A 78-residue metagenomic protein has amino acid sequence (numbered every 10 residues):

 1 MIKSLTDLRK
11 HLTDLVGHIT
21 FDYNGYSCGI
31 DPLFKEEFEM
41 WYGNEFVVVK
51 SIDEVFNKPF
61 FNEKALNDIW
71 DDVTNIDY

Functional and structural regions predicted by a protein language model:
M1-T20: Negatively charged, low-complexity tracts enriched in Asp/Glu with abundant Ser/Thr
Y23-G25: Glycine-centered tight beta-turn/hairpin loop motif at sheet-sheet or coil-to-beta transitions
S27-F60: Acidic, low-complexity, intrinsically disordered interaction modules
K50-Y78: Mixed-charge, Lys/Arg-enriched low-complexity segments
